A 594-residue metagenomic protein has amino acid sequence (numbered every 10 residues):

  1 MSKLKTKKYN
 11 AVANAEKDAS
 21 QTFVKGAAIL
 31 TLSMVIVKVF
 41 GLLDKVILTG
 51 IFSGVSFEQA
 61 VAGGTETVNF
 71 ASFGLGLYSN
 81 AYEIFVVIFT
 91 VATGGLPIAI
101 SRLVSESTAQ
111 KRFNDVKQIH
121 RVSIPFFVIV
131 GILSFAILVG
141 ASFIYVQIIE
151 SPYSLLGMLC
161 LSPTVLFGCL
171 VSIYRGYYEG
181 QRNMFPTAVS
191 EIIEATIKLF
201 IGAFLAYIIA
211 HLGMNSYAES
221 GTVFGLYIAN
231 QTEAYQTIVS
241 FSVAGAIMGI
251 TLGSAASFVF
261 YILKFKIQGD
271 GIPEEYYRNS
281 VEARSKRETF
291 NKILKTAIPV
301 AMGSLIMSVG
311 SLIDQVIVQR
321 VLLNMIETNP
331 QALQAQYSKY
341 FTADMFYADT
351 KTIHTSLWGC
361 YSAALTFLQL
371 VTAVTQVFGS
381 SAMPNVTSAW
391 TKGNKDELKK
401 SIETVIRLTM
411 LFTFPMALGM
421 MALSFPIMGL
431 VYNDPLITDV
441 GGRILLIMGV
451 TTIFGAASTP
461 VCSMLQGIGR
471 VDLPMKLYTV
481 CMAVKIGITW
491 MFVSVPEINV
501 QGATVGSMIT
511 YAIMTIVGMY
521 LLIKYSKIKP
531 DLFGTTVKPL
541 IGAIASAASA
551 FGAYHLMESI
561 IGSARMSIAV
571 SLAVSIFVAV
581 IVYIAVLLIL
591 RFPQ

Functional and structural regions predicted by a protein language model:
M1-L43, N114, Q118, S280-V300 (+2 more regions): N-terminal membrane topogenesis motif
S2-N10, Y554-Q594: Membrane-proximal transmembrane or re-entrant/amphipathic helices at the cytosolic face
D18-I98, F135, V165, P299 (+1 more regions): Signature of the first transmembrane helix
V37, T93-I98, C160-E179, T187-A195 (+5 more regions): Short runs within selected transmembrane alpha-helices of multi-pass transporters and secretion channels
A62-E66, G74-T93, Q331-T350, H354-T375 (+1 more regions): Alpha-helical transmembrane segments of polytopic membrane transporters and translocases
G94-A109, A364, T375-K392: Helix-loop junctions and terminal segments of transmembrane helices in multi-pass membrane transport/translocation
F143-L161, E403, M420-T452, G562-M566: Interfacial segments at transmembrane-helix termini and the short loops linking adjacent helices
F185, T196-V259, D472, M482-I516 (+2 more regions): Membrane-interface helix-loop junctions in multi-pass transport and translocation proteins
